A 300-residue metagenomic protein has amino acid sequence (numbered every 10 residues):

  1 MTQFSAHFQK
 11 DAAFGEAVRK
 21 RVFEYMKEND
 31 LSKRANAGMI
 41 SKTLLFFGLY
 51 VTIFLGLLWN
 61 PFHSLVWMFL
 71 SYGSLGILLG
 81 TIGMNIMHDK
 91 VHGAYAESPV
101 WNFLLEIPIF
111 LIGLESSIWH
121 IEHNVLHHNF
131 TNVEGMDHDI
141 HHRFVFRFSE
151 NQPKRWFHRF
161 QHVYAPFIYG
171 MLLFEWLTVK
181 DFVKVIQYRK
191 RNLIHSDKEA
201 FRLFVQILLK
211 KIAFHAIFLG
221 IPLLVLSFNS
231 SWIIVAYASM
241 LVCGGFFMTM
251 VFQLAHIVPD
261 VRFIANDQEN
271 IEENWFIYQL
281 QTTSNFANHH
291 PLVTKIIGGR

Functional and structural regions predicted by a protein language model:
T2-A13, D30-K33, I112-S116, N132-G135: Short intracellular "coupling" helices and adjacent cytoplasmic loop segments at the cytosolic face of multi-pass
T2-E24, M171-Y188: Short, charged cytosolic
A12-Y25, W119, H123-T131, M250 (+1 more regions): Juxtamembrane membrane-interface segments of multi-pass membrane proteins
R19-S41: Membrane-interface, cytosolic juxtamembrane amphipathic helix immediately N-terminal to a transmembrane helix, enriched
K33-G83, F110-L111, H162-F174, E199-V251: Alpha-helical bilayer-embedded segments of polytopic membrane proteins, i.e., transmembrane/intramembrane helices
P61, K90-Y95, K184-Q187, V225 (+2 more regions): Membrane-interfacial segments
G73-K198, D267-R300: Membrane-embedded catalytic scaffold of the fatty acid hydroxylase/desaturase
M240-G245, F252-W275: Active/binding-pocket-proximal capping segment
